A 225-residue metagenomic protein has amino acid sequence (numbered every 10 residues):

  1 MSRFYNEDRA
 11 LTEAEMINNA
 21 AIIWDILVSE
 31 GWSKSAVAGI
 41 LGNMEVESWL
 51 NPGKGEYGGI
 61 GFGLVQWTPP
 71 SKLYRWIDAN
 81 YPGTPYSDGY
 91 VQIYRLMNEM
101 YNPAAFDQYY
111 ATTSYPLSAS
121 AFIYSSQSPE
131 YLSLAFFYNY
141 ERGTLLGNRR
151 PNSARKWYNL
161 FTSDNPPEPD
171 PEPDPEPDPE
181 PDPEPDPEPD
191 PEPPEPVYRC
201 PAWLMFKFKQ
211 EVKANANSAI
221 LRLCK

Functional and structural regions predicted by a protein language model:
M1-L41, G143-K225: Extracellular cell-wall/glycan-interacting regions and their flexible linkers
S2-I22, S48-S128: Peptidoglycan-targeting cell-wall enzymes and recognition modules
V28, W32, E45-W49, Y101 (+3 more regions): Hydrophobic/aromatic-lined pockets within catalytic cores
S33-V37, V91, E130-Y131: Loop/turn elements at helix/coil->beta-strand transitions in domains of secreted/extracellular proteins
K34-L50, L96, F137: Short, functionally critical alpha-helical segments immediately adjacent to catalytic or ligand/cofactor-binding
A38, L64, S133: Extracellular structured ligand-interaction cores
S120-P129, A135, N139-Y140, G147-R150: Extracytoplasmic mature domains of secreted/periplasmic and thylakoid-lumen proteins
